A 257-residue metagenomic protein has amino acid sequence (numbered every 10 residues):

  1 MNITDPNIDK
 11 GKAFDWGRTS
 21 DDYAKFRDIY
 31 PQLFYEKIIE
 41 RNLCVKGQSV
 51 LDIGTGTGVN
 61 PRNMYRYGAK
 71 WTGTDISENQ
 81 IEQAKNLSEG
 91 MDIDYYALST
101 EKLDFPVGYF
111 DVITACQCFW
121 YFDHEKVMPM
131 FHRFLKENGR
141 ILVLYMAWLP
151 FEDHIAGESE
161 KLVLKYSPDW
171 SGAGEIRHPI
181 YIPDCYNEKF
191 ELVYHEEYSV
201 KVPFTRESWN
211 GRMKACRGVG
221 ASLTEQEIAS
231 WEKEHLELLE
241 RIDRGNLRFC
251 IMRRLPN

Functional and structural regions predicted by a protein language model:
M1-V45: Conserved class I S-adenosyl-L-methionine
L51, T57-K102: Class I SAM-dependent methyltransferase SAM/SAH-binding core
E101-I113: A short acidic, Gly/Pro-enriched loop at the edge of an enzyme's catalytic core that lines a small-molecule cofactor
V112-C116, H124: A short beta-strand submotif of the Rossmann-like class I SAM-dependent methyltransferase core that lines
F122-F131: A short, conserved alpha-helix within the catalytic core of class I
E125, Y181-N257: Conserved Class I S-adenosyl-L-methionine
H132, K136-V202: Conserved catalytic/acceptor-binding region of the Class I
